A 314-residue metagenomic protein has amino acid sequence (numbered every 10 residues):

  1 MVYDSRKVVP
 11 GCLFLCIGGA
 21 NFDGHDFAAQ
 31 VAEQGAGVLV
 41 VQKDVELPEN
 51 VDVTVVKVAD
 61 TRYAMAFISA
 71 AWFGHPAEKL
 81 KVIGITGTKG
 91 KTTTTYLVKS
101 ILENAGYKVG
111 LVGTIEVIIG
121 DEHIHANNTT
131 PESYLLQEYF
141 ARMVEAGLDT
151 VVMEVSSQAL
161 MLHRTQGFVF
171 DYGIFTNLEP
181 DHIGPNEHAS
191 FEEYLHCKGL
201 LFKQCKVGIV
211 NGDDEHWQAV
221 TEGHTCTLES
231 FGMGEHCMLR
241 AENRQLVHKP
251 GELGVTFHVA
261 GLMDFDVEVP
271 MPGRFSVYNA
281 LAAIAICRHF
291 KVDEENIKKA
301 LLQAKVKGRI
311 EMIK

Functional and structural regions predicted by a protein language model:
M1-G84, T94-A105, H236-R240, G251 (+3 more regions): Short, basic phosphate-binding NTP loop
P10, I17, I119, V259-G261: Structural motif
G19-F22, A59, T88, T130 (+3 more regions): Short, surface-exposed acidic/glycine-rich loop or hinge patches that mediate macromolecular interfaces
A32, V45-V51, A146, M161 (+1 more regions): Acidic, Mg2+-coordinating active-site environments of NTP-dependent enzymes
D52-V53, H123-I124, Y139, M312-I313: Active-site-proximal loop->helix
V56-V58, V112, F231, I313: Hydrophobic residues at beta-strand termini and immediately following loops that shape nucleotide-binding pockets
A59, H125-T129, D264-P270: Short amphipathic beta-strand/extended segments with alternating polar/hydrophobic composition
M65-G208, G212, H216-T227, L281: Phosphate-binding loop of NTP-binding sites
